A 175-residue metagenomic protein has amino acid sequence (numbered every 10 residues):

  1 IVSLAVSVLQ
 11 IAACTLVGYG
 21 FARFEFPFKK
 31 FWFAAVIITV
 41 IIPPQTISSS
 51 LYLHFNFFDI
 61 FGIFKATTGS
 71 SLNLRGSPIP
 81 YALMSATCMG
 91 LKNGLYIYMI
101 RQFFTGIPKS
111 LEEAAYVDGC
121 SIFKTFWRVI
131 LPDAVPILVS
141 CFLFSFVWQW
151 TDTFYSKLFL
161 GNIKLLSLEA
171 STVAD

Functional and structural regions predicted by a protein language model:
I1-D175: A structural signal for multi-pass alpha-helical bundles of membrane permease subunits that mediate small-molecule
